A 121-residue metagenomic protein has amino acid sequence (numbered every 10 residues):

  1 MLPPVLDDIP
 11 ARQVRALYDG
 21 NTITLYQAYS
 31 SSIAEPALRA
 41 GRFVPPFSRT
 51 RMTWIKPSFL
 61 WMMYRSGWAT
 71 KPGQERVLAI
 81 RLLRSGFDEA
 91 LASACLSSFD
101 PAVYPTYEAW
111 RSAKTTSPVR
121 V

Functional and structural regions predicted by a protein language model:
M1-R49: ADP-ribose/NAD+-binding catalytic cleft of ART/PARP-like enzymes
V44-V121: ADP-ribosyltransferase catalytic core
